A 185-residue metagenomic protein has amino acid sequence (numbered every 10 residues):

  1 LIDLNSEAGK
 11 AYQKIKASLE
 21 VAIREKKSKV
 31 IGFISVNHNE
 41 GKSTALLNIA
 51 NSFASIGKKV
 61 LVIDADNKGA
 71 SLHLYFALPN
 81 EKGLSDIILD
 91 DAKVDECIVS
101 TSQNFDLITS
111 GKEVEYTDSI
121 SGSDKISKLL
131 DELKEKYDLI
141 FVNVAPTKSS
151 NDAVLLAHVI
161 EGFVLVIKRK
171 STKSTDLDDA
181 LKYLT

Functional and structural regions predicted by a protein language model:
L1-T185: P-loop NTP-binding module
